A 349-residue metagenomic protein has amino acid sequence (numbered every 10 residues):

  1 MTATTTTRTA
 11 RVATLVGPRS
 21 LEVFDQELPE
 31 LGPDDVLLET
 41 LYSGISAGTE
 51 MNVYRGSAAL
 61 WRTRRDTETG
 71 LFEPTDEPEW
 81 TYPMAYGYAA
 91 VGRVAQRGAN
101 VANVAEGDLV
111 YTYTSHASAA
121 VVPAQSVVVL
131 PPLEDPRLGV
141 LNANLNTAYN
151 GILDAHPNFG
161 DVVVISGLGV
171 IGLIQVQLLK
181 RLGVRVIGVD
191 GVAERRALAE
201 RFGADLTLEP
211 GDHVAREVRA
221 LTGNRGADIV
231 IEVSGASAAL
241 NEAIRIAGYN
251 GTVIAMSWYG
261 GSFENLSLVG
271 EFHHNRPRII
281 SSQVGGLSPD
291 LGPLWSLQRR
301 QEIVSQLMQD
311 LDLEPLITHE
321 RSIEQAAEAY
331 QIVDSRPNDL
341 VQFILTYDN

Functional and structural regions predicted by a protein language model:
M1-Y82, T346-N349: Short N-terminal strand-loop motif that marks the start of NAD(P)H/FAD-dependent oxidoreductase cofactor-binding domains
T2-R8, I244-R245, Y249, P293-N349: C-terminal hydrophobic helical "lid"/dimerization subdomain of Rossmann-like NAD(P)H-dependent oxidoreductases
W80-Y113: A glycine-/small-residue-rich N-terminal strand-loop-strand element that serves as the cofactor-binding glycine loop
V104-A105, P157, A247: Short, well-ordered loop/turn sites that connect or cap secondary structure elements
P132-D212, R216: Mid-domain Rossmann-like dinucleotide-binding core that forms the NAD(H)/NADP(H) cofactor-binding site
D205-I280: Glycine-rich cofactor phosphate-binding loops and adjacent beta1-alpha1 units of small-molecule cofactor enzyme domains
A220, N224, L266-I317, E328: C-terminal substrate-binding/catalytic core of Rossmann-like NAD(P)-dependent dehydrogenases/reductases
